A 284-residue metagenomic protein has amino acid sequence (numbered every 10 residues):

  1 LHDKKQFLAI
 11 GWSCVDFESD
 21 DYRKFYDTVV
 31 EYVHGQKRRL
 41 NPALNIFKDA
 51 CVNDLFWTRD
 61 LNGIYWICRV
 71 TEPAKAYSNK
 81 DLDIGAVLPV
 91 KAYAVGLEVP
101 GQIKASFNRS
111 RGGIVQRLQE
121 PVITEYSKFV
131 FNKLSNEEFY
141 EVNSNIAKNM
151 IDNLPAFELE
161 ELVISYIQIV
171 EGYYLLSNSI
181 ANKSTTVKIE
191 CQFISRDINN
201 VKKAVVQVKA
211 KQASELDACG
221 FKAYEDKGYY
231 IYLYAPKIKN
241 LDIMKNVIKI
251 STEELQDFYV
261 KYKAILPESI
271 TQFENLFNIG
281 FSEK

Functional and structural regions predicted by a protein language model:
L1-C51, R59-K284: Mixed-charge (Asp/Glu-Lys/Arg
